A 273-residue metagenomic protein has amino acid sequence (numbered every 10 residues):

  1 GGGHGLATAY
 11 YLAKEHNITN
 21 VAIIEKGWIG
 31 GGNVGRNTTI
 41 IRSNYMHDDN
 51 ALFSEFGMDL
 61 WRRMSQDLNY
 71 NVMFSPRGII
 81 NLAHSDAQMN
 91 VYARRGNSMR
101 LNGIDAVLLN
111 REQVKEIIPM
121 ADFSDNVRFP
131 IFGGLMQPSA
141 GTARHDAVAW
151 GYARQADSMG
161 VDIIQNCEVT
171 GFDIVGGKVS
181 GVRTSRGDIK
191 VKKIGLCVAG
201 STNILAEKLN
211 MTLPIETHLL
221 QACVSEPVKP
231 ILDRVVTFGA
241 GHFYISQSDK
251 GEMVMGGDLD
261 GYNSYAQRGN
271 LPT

Functional and structural regions predicted by a protein language model:
G5-L6: N-terminal Rossmann-fold NAD(P) dinucleotide-binding loop
A9, A13-K14, Q155: Gly/Ala-rich phosphate-binding loop of Rossmann-like dinucleotide-binding domains, activating on the conserved
A13-V34: Glycine-rich FAD pyrophosphate-binding loop
T38-M120, H242-Y244: Dinucleotide-binding Rossmann-like beta1-alpha1 core, especially the glycine-rich loop that anchors the ADP
L52-E55, L82-V91, L135-Q155, I164 (+1 more regions): Short beta-strand to alpha-helix junction loop
L135-K193: Helical element adjacent to the flavin cofactor pocket in flavoenzyme catalytic cores
T184-D233: Central helical "cap/lid" subdomain
K229-T273: Active-site lid/adjacent beta-loop-alpha segment flanking the redox-cofactor pocket in flavoenzymes
